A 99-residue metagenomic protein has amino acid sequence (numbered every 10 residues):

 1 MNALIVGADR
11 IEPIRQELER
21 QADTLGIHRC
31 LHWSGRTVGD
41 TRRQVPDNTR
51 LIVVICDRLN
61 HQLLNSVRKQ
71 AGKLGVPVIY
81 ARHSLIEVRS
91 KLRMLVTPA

Functional and structural regions predicted by a protein language model:
M1-L25, R29, D40-T41: Redox- and metal-dependent alpha/beta enzyme cores, enriched for Fe-S-associated oxidoreductases and cofactor-handling
A8-P13, R58-Q62, S84-I86: Gly/Ser/Thr-rich loops at beta-strand to alpha-helix junctions that form or flank small-molecule/cofactor-binding
L25-G26, N48, K73-L74: Short, structured coil segments at secondary-structure junctions
C30-G39, R82-H83: Short beta->alpha junction loops
T37-Q44, V88: Short acidic active-site motifs
D47-V53: Short acidic/histidine-rich motifs immediately flanking catalytic phosphotransfer sites in two-component signaling
I55-G72: Extended, charge-rich low-complexity interaction segments
G72-A99: Ser/Thr/Gly-rich flexible loops in soluble cytosolic domains mediating phosphotransfer, phosphorylation
